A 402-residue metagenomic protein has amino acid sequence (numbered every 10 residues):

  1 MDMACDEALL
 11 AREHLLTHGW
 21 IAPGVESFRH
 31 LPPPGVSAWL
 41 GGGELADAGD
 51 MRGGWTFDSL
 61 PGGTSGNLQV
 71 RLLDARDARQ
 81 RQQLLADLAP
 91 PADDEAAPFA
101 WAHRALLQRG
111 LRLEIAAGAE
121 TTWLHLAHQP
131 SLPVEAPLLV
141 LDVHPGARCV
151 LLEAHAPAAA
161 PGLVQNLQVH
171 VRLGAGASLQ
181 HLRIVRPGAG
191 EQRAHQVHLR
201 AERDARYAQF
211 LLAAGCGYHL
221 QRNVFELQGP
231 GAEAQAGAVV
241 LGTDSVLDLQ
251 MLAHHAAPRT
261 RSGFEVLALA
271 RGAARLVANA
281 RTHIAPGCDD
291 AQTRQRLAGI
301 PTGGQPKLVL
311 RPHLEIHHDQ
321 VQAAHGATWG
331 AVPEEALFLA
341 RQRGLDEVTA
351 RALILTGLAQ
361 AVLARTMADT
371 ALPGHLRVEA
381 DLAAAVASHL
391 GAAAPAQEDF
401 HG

Functional and structural regions predicted by a protein language model:
M1-R104, R109, A116, E120: N-terminal amphipathic, basic helical "cap/leader" segment at the start of enzyme domains
L16-V25, L358-A368: Short arginine-rich
Q80-R81, D87-L345, A359, L363-G402: Conserved beta-strand/loop scaffold segments within soluble protein domains that form the structured core and edges
